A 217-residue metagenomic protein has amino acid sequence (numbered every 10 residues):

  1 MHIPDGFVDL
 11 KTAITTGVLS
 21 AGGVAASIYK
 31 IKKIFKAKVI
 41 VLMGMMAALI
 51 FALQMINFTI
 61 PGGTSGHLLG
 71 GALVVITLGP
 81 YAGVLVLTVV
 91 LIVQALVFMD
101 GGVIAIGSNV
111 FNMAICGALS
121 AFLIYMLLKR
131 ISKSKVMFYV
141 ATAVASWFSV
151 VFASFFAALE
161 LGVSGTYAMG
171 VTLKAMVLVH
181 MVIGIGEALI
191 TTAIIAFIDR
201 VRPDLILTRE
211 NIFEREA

Functional and structural regions predicted by a protein language model:
H2-L73: Hydrophobic transmembrane alpha-helices
I14-G17, I40-M45, V84-T88, F111 (+2 more regions): Hydrophobic alpha-helical transmembrane segments
G17-G23, I115-I124, I185-A196: Hydrophobic cores of alpha-helical transmembrane segments in multi-pass inner/ER membrane proteins, independent
Q54-G117: Alpha-helical membrane segments and adjacent membrane-interface helices in multi-pass membrane proteins
N112-A157: Short helix-perturbing small/polar motifs within transmembrane alpha-helices
W147, V151, M181-L189, A193 (+1 more regions): Hydrophobic transmembrane alpha-helical segments of multi-pass transport and channel proteins
V163-M176: Transmembrane alpha-helical segments and their short flanking loops that form helix-hairpins/helix-helix interfaces
I198, R202-A217: Short, highly charged, low-complexity non-transmembrane loops/tails of multi-pass membrane proteins
